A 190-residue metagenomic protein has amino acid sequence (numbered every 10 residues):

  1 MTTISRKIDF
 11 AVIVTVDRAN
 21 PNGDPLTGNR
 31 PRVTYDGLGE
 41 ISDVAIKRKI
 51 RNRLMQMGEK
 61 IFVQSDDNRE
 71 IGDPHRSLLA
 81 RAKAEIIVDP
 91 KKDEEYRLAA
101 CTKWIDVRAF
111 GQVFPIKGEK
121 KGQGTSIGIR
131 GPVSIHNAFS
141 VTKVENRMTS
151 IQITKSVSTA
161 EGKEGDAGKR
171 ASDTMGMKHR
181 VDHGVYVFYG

Functional and structural regions predicted by a protein language model:
M1-G190: RNA-binding basic/glycine-rich loop and surface signature characteristic of RAMP-family CRISPR effectors
